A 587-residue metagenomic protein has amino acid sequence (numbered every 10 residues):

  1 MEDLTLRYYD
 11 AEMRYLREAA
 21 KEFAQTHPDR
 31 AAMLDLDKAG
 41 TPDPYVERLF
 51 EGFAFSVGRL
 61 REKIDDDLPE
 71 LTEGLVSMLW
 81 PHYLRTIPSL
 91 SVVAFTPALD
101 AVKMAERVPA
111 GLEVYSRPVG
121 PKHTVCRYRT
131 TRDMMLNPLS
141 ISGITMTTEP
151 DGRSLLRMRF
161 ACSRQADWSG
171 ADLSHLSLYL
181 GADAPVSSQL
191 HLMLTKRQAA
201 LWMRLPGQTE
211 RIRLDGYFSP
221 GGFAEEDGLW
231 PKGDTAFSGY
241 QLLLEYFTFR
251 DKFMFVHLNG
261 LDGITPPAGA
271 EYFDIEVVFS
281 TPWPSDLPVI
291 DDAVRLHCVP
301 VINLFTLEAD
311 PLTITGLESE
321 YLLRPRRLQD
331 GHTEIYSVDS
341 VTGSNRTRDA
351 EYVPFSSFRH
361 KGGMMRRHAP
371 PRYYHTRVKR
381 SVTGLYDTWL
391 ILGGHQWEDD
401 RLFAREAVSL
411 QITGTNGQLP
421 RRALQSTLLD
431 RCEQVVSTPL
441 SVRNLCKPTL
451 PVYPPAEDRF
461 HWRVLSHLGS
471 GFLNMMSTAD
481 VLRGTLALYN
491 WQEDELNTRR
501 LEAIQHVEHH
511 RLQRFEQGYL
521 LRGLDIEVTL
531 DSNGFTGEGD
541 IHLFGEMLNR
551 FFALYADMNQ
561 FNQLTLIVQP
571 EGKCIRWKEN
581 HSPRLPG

Functional and structural regions predicted by a protein language model:
M1, R7-Y8, G52, S56-K63 (+10 more regions): Short linear motifs embedded in intrinsically disordered, proline/glycine-rich low-complexity segments
M1-G207, D215: Extended assembly-interface regions of large multimeric machines
M1-R30, L34, Y217-P266, Y272-D274 (+1 more regions): Mixed-charge (acidic/basic) macromolecular-recognition segments
T26-D29, N345-G587: C-terminal domain/tail detector
V57-I64, H82, S142-R153, R159-D172 (+4 more regions): Extracellular ectodomain segments of secreted/surface proteins
S89-S91, G152-L156, D172-S174, R197 (+3 more regions): Residues at beta-strand starts and edge strands
Y115, A270-S280, R405-T413: Short, aromatic- and glycine-rich surface loops/edge beta-strands on solvent-exposed regions
R159, S163-P371: Short, low-complexity Pro/Thr/Gly
